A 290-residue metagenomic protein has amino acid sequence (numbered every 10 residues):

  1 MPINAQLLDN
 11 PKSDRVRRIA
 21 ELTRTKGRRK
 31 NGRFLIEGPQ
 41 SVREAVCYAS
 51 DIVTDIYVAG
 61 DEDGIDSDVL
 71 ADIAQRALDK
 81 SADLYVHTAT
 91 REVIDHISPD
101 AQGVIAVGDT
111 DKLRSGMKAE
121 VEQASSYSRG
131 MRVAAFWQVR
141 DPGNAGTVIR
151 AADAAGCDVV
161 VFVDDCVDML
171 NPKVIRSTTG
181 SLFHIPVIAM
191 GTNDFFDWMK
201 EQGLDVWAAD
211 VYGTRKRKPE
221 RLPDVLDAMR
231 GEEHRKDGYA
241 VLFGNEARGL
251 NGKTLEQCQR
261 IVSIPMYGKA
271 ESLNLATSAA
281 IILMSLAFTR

Functional and structural regions predicted by a protein language model:
M1-R290: Post-transcriptional modification and biogenesis factors for structured RNAs of the translation apparatus
